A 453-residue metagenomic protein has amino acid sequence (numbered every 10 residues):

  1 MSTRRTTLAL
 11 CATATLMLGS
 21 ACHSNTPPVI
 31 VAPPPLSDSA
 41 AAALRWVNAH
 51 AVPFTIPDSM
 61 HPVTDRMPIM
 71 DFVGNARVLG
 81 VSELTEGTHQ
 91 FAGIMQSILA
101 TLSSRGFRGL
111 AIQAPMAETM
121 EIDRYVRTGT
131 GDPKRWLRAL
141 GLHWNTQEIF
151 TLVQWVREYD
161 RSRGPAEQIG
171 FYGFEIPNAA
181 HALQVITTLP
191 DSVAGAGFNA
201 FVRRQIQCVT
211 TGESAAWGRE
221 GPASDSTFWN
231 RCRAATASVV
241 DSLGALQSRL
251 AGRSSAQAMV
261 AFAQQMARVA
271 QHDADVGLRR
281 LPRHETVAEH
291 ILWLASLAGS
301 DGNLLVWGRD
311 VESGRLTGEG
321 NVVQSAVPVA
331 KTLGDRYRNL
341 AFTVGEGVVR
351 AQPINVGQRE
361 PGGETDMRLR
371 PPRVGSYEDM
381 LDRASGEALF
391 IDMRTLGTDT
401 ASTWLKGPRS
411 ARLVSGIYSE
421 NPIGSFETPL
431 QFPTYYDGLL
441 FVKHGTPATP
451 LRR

Functional and structural regions predicted by a protein language model:
M1-C11: Bacterial N-terminal signal peptides that target proteins for export
S2-T3, L18, N25: Short intrinsically disordered, low-complexity coil segments enriched in acidic
L10-S20: Bacterial N-terminal signal peptides
C22-R453: Structured catalytic-domain cores with a bias toward divalent-metal coordination
